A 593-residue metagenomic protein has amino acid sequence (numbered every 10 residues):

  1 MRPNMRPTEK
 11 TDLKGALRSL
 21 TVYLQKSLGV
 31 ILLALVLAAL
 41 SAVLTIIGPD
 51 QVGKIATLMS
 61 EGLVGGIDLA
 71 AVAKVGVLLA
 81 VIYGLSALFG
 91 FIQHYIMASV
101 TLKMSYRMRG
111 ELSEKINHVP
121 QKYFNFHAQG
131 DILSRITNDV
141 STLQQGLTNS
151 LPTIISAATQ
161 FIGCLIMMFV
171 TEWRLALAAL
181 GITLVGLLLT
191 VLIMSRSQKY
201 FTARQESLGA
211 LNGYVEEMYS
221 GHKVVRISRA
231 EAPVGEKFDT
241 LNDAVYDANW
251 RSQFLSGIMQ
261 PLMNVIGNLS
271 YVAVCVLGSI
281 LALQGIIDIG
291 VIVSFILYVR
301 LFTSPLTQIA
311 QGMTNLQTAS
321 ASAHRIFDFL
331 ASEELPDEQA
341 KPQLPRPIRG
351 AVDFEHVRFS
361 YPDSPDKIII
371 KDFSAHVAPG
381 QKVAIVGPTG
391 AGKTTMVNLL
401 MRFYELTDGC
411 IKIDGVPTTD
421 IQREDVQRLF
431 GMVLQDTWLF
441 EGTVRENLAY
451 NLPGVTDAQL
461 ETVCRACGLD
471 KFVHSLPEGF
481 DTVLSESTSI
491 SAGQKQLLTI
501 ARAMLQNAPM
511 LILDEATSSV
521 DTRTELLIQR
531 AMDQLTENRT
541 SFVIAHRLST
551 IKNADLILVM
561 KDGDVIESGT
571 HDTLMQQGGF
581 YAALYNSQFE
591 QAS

Functional and structural regions predicted by a protein language model:
M1-T45, S60-V75, Q93-M97, T101 (+8 more regions): Membrane-integrated ABC transporters
A16, M97, T101, N117-I162 (+1 more regions): Juxtamembrane loop-to-helix connectors within ABC transporter transmembrane domains
Q25, L32, V36, F89 (+3 more regions): Hydrophobic alpha-helical transmembrane segments of ABC transporter permease domains
I31-F89, F169-R174, G285-I289: Transmembrane helix-loop-helix hairpins at lipid-water interfaces of multipass membrane proteins, especially the type-1
V43, I82-T101, P152-T159, L180-E206 (+5 more regions): Alpha-helical transmembrane segments of multi-pass membrane proteins
E61-D68, M167-G181, R251, L255-H324 (+1 more regions): Helix-loop-helix
Q121-K122, N138-L147, L151, I155 (+6 more regions): An intracellular "coupling" helix at the cytosolic face of ABC transporter transmembrane type-1 domains
E338, P345-S593: ABC-type nucleotide-binding domain
